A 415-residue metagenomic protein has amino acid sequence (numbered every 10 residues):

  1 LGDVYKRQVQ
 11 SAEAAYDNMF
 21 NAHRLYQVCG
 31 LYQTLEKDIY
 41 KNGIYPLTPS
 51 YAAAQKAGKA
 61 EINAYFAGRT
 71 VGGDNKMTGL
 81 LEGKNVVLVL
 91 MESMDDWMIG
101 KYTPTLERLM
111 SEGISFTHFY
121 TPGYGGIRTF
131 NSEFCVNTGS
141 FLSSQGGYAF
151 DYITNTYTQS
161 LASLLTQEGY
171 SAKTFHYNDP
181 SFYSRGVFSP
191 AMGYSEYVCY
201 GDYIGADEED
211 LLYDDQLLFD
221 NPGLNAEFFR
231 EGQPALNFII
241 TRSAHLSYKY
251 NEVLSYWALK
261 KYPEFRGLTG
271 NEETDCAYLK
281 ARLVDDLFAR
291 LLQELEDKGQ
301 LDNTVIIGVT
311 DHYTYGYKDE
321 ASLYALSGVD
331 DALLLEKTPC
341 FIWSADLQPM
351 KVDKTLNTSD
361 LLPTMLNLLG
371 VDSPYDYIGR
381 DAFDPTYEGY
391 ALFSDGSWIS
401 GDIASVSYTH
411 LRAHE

Functional and structural regions predicted by a protein language model:
L1-K84, G100-T103, M110-S111, F116-H118 (+1 more regions): N-terminal secretory/membrane-targeting segments
G2-Q8, V406, H410-E415: Residue-level detector of conserved catalytic or cofactor/ligand-binding positions in enzyme active sites
N63-R412: Solvent-exposed soluble domains appended to multi-pass membrane proteins
